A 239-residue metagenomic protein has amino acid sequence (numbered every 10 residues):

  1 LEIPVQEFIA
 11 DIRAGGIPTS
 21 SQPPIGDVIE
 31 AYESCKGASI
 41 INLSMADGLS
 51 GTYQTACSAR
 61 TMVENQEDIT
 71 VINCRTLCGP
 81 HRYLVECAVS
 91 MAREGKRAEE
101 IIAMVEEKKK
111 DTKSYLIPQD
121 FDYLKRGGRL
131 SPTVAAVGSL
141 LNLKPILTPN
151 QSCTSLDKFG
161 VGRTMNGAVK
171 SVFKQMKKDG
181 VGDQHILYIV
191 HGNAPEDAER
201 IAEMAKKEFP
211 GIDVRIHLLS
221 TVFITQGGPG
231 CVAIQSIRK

Functional and structural regions predicted by a protein language model:
L1, D11, G48, T52 (+3 more regions): Mixed-charge interfacial surface used for oligomerization/domain docking and macromolecular partner engagement
L1-D27: N-terminal glycine-rich anion-binding loop in soluble enzyme alpha/beta folds
S20, N42, V71, Y188-I189: Short catalytic-loop micro-motif centered on adjacent basic/acidic residues
P23-E64: Active-site cofactor/cluster-binding pocket
